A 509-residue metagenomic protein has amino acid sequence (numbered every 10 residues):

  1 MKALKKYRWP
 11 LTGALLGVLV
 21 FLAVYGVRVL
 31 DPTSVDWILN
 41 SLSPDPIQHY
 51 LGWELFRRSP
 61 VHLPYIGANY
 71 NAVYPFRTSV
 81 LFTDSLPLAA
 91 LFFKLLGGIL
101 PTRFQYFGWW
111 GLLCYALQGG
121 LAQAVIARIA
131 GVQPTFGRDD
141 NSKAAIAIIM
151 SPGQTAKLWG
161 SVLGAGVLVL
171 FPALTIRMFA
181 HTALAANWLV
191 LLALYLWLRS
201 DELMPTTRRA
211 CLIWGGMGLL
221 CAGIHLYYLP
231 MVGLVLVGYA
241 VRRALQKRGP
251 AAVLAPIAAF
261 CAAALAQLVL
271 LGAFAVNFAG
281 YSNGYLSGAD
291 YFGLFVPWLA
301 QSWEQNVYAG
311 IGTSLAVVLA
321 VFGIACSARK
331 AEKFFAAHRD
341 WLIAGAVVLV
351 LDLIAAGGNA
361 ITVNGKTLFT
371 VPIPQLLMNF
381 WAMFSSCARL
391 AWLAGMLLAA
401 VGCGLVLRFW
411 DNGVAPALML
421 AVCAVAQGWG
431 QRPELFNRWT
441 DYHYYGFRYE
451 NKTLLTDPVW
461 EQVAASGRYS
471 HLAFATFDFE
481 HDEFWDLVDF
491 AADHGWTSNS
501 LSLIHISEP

Functional and structural regions predicted by a protein language model:
M1-V35, P256, A331-V348: Start-transfer (signal-anchor) and selected internal transmembrane alpha helices of multi-pass inner/ER membrane
V20-A116, F171, H181: Membrane-interface coil-to-helix junctions
A23-R28, V61-P64, G164-A180, A266-N277 (+2 more regions): Membrane-interface helix-loop junctions at the exits of transmembrane helices
S43, A266-C326: Periplasmic/ER-lumenal interhelical loops and adjacent helix-loop junctions in multi-pass membrane proteins
L112-I129, K157-D201, R209-R242, P256 (+2 more regions): Membrane-embedded helix bundles of polyisoprenyl
Q123-L170, G413-P416: Transmembrane-helix signature of polytopic, membrane-embedded enzymes that assemble or transfer cell-envelope glycans
G153-L158, C261, A400, V406-N437: Signature aromatic-anchored transmembrane alpha helix within multi-pass, membrane-resident enzymes that catalyze glycan
S502-P509: Residue-level detector of conserved catalytic or cofactor/ligand-binding positions in enzyme active sites
